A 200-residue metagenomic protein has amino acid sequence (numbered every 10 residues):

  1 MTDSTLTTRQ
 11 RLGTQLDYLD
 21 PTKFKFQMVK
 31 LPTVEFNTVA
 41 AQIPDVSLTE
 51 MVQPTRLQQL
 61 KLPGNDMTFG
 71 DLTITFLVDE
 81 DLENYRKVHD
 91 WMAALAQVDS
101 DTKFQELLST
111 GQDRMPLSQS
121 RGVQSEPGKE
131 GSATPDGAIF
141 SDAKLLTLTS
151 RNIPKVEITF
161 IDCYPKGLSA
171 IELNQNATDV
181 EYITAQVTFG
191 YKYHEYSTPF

Functional and structural regions predicted by a protein language model:
M1-F200: Glycine-rich, low-complexity intrinsically disordered segments
